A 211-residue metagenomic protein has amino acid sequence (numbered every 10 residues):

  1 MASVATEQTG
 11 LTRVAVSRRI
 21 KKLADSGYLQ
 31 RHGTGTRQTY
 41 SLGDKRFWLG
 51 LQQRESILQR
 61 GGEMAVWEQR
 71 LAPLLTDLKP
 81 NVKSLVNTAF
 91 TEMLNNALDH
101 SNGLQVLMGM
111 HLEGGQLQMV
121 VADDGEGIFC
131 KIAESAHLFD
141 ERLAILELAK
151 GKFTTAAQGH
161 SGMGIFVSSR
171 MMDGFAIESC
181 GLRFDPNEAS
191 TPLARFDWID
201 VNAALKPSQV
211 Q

Functional and structural regions predicted by a protein language model:
M1-T91, G103, A133: Bergerat-fold GHKL ATPase/HATPase_c domain
Q30, G35-Q52, L98-Q211: Conserved beta-strand-loop-beta-strand hairpin that lines the nucleotide-binding pocket of ATP/GTP-utilizing enzymes
E92, A97: Catalytic glutamate of the conserved HExxH
